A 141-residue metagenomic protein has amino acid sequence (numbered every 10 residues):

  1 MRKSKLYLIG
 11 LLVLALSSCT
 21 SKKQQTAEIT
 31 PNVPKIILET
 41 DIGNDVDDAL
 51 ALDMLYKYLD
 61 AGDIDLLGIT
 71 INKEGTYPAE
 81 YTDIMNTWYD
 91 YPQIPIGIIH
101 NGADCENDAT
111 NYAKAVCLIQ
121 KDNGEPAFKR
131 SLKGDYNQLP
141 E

Functional and structural regions predicted by a protein language model:
M1-L8: Bacterial N-terminal signal peptides that target proteins for export
L16-S18: C-terminal motif of bacterial Sec signal peptides marking the signal peptidase cleavage site
T20-E141: N-terminal acidic, glycine/proline-rich low-complexity segments
